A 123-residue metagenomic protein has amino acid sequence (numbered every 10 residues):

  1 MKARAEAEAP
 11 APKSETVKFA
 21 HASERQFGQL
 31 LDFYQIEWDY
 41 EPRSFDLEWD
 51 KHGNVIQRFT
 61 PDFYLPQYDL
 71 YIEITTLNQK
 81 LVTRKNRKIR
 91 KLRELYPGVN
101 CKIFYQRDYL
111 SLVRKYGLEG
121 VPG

Functional and structural regions predicted by a protein language model:
M1-G123: Electrostatic, structured charged patches in enzyme active sites and in nucleic-acid/phosphate-binding
